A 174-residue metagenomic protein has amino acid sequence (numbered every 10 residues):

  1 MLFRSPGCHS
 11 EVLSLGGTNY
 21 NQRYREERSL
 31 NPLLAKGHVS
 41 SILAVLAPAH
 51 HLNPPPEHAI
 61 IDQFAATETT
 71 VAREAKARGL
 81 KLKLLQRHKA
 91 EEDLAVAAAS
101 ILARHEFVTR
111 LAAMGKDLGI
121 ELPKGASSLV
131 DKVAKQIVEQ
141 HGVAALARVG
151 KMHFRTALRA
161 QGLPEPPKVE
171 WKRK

Functional and structural regions predicted by a protein language model:
M1-K174: RNase H-like, Mg2+-dependent phosphodiesterase core, and more generally RNA phosphate-backbone-engaging helix-loop
